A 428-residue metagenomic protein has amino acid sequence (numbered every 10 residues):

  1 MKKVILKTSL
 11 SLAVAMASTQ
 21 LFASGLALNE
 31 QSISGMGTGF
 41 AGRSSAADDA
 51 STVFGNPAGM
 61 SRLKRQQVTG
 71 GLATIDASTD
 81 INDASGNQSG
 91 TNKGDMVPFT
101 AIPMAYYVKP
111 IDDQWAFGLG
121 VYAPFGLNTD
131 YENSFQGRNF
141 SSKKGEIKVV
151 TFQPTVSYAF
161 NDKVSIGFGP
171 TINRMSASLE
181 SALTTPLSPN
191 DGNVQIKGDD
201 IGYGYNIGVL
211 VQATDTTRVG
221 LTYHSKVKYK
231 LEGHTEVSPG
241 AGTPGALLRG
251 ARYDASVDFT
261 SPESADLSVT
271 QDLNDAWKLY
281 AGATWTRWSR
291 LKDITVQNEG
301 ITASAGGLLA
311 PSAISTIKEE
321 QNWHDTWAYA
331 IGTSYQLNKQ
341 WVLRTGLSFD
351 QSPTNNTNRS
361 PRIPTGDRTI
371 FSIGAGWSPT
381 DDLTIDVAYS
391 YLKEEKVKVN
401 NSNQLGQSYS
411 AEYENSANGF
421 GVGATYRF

Functional and structural regions predicted by a protein language model:
M1-S9: Bacterial N-terminal signal peptides that target proteins for export
V14: Acidic, glycine/polar-enriched metal-coordinating patches/loops that mediate binding to polyanionic ligands
S24-G39, G86-N92, F99-F428: Outer-membrane beta-barrel porins/channels
L26-G42, S61-T79: Transmembrane beta-strand segments of Gram-negative outer membrane beta-barrel proteins
F40-D48, A77-P98: Surface-exposed strand-loop-strand hairpins of Gram-negative outer-membrane beta-barrel proteins
R43-A47, V53-Q66, Y107-D113: Outer-membrane beta-barrel pore proteins
